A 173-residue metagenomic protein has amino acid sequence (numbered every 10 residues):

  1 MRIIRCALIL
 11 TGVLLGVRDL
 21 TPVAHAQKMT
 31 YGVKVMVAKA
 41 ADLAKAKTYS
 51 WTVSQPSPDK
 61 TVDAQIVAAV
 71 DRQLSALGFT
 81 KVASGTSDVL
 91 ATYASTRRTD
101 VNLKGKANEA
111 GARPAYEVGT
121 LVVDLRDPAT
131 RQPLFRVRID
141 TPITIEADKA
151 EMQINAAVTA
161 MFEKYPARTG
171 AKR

Functional and structural regions predicted by a protein language model:
I4, A26-A41, Y116, A129-F135 (+1 more regions): C-terminal/domain-edge helix-coil "capping" segments
A7-D19: Bacterial N-terminal signal peptides
T21-R72, T86, G170-R173: A structural "domain/chain start" motif
M29, L77, V89-L134, D140: Surface-exposed short loop/turn segments
A44-T48, Q65, T86-L90, Y116-T120 (+2 more regions): Extracytoplasmic
Y49, A64, A68, R72 (+2 more regions): Solvent-exposed, polar/charged alpha-helical surfaces in well-ordered, non-transmembrane soluble domains, broadly
T52-D63, G78-T80, T141-D148: Second-shell loop/turn segments in exported
A76-T86: Short, well-structured beta-strand/strand-turn elements
